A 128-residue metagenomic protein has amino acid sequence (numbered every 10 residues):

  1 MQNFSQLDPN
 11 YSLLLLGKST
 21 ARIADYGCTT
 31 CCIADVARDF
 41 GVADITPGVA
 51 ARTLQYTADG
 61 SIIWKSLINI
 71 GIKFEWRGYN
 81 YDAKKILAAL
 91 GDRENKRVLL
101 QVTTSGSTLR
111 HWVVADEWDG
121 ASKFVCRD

Functional and structural regions predicted by a protein language model:
M1-A58: Active-site-adjacent structural segments surrounding the nucleophilic cysteine of cysteine proteases and isopeptidases
A34-D128: Conserved active-site-adjacent core of cysteine acyl-enzyme catalytic domains
